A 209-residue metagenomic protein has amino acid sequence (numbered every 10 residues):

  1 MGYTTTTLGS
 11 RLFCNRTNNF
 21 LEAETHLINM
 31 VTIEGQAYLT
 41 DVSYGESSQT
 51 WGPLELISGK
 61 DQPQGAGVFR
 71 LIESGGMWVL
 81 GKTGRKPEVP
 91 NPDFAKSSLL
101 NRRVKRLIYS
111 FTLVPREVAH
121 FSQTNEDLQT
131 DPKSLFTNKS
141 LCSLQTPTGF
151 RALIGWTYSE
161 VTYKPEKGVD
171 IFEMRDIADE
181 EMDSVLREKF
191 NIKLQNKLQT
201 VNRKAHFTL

Functional and structural regions predicted by a protein language model:
M1-T6: Active-site-proximal cofactor/substrate-binding loop regions of enzyme domains
S10-Y163: His-Asp-centered catalytic microenvironments across diverse enzyme cores, prominently the transglutaminase-like
K133-L209: C-terminal accessory regions appended to core domains
